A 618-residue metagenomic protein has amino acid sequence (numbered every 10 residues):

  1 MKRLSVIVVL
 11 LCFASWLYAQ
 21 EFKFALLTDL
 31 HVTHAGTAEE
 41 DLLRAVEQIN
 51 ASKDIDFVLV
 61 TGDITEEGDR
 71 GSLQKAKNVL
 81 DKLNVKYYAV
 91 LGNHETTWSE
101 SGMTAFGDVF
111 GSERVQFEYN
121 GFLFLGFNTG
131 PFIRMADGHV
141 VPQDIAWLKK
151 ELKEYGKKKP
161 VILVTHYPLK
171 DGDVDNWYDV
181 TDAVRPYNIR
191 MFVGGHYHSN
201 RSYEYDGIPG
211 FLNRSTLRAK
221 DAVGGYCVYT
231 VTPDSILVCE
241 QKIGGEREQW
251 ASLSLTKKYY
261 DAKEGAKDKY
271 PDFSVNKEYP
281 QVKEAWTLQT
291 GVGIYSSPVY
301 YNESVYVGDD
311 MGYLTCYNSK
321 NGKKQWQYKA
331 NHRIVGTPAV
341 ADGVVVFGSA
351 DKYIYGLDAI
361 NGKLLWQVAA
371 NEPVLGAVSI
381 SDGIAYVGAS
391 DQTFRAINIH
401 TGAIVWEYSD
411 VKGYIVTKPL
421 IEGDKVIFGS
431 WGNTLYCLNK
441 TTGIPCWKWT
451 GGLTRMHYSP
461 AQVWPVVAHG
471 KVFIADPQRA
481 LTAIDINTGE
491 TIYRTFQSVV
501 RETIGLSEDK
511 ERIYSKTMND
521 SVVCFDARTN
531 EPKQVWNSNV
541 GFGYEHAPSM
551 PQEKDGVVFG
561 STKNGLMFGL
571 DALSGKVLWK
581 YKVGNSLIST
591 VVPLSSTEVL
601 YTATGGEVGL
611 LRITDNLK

Functional and structural regions predicted by a protein language model:
W16-K75: N-terminal active-site segment of His-dependent metallophosphoesterases
R44, I208-Y270: Binuclear metal-dependent phosphoesterase catalytic core
R70-P160, D179-M191, R201-N213, A219-T232: Extended active-site neighborhood of metal-dependent phosphoesterases/phosphodiesterases
Y279-V299, W326-A341, L364-S381, S390 (+7 more regions): Extracytoplasmic beta-rich repeat domains
D309, S349-A350, A389-S390, S430-W431 (+4 more regions): Structural signature of WD-repeat beta-propellers
N318-N321, D358-N361, N398-G402, N439-G443 (+4 more regions): Short loop/turn segments that connect beta-strands within beta-propeller blades
